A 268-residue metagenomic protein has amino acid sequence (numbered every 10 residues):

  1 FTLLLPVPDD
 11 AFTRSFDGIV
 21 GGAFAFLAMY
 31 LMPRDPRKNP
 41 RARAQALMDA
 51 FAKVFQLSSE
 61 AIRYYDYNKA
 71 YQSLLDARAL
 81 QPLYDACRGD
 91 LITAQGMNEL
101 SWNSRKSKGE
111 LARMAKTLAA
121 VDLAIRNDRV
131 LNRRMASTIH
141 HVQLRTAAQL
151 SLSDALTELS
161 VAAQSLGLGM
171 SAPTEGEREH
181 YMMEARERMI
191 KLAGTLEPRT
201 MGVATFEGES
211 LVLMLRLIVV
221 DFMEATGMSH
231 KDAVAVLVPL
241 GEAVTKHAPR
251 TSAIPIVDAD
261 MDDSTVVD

Functional and structural regions predicted by a protein language model:
F1-D76: A transmembrane helix-and-boundary motif of multi-pass membrane transporters/channels
L27-A28, C87, A124: Hydrophobic residues within the alpha-helical transmembrane core of Major Facilitator Superfamily
M32-R34, I92-E110, I139-V142: Conserved catalytic-core motifs characterized by acidic clusters
D35, N39-A42, A61, N68 (+7 more regions): Primarily heptad-repeat coiled-coil rod domains in cytosolic scaffolding/tethering proteins
R78-I92: Short, charge-rich amphipathic alpha-helical segments embedded in non-transmembrane helical bundles/solenoids
R113-D268: Soluble C-terminal extramembrane regulatory/interaction domains of multi-pass membrane proteins
